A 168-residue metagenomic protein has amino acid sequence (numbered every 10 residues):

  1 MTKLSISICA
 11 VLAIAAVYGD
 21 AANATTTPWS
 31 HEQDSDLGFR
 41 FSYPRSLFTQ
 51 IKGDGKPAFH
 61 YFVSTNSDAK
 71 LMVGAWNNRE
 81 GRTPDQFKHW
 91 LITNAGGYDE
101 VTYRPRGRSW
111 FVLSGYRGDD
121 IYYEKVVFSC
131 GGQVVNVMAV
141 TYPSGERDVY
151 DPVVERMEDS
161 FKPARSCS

Functional and structural regions predicted by a protein language model:
M1-I8: Bacterial N-terminal signal peptides that target proteins for export
A15-A21: C-terminal segment of classical bacterial N-terminal signal peptides
T25-G55: N-terminal "mature-domain start" segment
T49-P152: Conserved polar/disulfide-associated segments of primarily extracytoplasmic proteins
E155: Active-site periphery "cap/insert" segments of enzyme catalytic domains
E158-S168: Short, low-complexity, Pro/Ser/Thr/Gly-rich segments in the mature regions of secreted, periplasmic
